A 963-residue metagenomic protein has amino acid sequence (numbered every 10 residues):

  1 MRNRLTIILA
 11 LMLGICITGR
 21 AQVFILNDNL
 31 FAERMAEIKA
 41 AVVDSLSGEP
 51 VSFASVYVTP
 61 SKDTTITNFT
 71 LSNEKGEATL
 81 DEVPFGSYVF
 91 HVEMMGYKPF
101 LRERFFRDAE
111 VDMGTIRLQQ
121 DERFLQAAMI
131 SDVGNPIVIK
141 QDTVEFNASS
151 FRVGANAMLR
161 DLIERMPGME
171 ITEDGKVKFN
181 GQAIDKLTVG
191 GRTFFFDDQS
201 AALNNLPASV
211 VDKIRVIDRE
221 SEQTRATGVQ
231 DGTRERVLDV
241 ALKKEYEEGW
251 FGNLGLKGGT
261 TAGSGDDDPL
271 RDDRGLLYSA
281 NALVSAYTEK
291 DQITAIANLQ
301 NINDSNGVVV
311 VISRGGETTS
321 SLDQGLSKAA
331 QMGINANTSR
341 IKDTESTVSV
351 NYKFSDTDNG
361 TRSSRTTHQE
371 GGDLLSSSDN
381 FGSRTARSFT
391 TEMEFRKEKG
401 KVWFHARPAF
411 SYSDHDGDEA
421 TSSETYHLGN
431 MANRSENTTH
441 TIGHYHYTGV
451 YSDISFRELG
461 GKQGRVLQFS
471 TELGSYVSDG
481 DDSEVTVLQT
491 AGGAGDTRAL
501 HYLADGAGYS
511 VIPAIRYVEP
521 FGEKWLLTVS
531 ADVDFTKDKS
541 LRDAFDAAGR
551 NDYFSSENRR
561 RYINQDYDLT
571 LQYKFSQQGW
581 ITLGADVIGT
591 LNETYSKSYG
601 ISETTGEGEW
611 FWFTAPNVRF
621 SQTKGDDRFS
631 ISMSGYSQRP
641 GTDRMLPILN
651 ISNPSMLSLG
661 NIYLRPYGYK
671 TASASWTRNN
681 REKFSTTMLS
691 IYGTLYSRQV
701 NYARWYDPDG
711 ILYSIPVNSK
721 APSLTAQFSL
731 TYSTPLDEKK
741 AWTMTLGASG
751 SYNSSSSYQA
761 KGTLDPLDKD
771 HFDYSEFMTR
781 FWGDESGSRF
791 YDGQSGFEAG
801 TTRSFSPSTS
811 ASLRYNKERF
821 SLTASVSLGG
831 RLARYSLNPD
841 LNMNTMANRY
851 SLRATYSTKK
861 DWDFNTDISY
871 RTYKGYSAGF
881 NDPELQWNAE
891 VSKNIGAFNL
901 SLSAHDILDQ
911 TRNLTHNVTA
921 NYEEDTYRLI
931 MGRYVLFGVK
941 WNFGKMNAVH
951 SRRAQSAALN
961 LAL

Functional and structural regions predicted by a protein language model:
A21-M35, E74-E77, K98-P99, F105 (+18 more regions): Membrane-proximal, glycine/serine-rich, low-complexity loop/turn segments characteristic of large bacterial
A36-I38, L46-S61, I137-I139: Short, ordered, surface-exposed loop/turn motifs in non-cytosolic proteins
S52, T79-S87, M95: Short Pro-Gly-centered beta-turn/loop motif in secreted/extracellular proteins
P60-T65, S87-E103: A short, solvent-exposed loop/turn motif at the edges and junctions of modular extracellular/periplasmic domains
S61-E77: Short, acidic Ser/Thr/Gly-rich low-complexity loop/linker segments typical of extracellular and cell-surface proteins
T227-G228, G265-D268, N306-S313, N359-S376 (+14 more regions): Outer-membrane beta-barrel translocator domains and adjoining extracellular loop/strand segments of Gram-negative
D379, S510-I512, F554-N558, D566 (+5 more regions): Outer membrane beta-barrel strand-and-loop segments of large Gram-negative receptors, especially TonB-dependent
S808-G830, N842-L963: Conserved C-terminal beta-signal and adjacent last beta-strands/turns of outer-membrane beta-barrel proteins
